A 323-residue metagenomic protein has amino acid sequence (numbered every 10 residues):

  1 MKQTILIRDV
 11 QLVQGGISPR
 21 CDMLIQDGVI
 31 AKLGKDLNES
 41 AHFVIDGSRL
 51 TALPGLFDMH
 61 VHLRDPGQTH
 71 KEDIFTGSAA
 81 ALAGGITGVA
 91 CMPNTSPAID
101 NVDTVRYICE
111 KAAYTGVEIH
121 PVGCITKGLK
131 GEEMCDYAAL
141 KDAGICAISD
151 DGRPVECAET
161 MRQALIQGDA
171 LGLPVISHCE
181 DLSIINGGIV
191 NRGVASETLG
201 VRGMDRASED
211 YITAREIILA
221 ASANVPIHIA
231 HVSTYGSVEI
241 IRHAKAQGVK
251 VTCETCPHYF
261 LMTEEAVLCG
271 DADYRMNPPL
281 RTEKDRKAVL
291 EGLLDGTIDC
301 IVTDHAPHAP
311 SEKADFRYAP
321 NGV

Functional and structural regions predicted by a protein language model:
M1-G55: Histidine-rich, glycine-flanked metal-binding segment
V10, G28, R49, H60 (+8 more regions): Divalent metal-coordination and catalytic microenvironments
L50-A112: Metal-associated gating/positioning segment near the N- to mid-region
M59-E72, P93-T95, H120-E133, G152 (+1 more regions): Active-site mouth loops of central-metabolism enzymes
I108-Y114, Y137-D142: Acidic (Asp/Glu)-rich catalytic clusters
E110-C124: A glycine-rich helix N-cap at a beta->alpha junction
E132-I301: Histidine/acidic residue-rich metal-binding segments in metalloenzymes
P310-V323: Conserved nucleotide- and phosphate/pyrophosphate-binding catalytic cores in adenylate/nucleotidyl-handling enzymes
